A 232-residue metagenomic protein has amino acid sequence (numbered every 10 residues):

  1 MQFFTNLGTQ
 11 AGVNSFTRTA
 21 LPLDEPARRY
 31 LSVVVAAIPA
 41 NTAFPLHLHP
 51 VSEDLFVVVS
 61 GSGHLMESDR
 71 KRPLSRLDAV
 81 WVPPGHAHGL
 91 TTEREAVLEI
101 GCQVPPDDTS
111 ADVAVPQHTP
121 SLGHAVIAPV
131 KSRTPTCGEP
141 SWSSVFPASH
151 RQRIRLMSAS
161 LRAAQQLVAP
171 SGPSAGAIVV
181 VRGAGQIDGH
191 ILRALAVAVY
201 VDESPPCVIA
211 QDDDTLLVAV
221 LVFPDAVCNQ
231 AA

Functional and structural regions predicted by a protein language model:
M1-Y30, P45, S75-R76, T109-R155 (+1 more regions): A short, N-terminal "cap"/entry segment at the start of jelly-roll beta-barrel domains of the cupin/DSBH fold
A11-H88, E95: Ordered, small/hydrophobic-rich secondary-structure cores
N14-L21, V34-H49, P140-S144, Q152-G172 (+2 more regions): Conserved short histidine dyad/triad with adjacent acidic residue
S32, S52, S68, R76 (+4 more regions): Short, solvent-exposed loop/turn positions at domain surfaces that link secondary-structure elements or cap domain
V51-H64, S171-D188: Glycine- and acidic-residue-biased ligand/ion/polar-headgroup-sensing regions
D69-P84, D188-P206: Short acidic-glycine-tyrosine-enriched beta hairpin
W81, E95-V113, D213-Q230: A short hydrophobic beta-strand segment most commonly corresponding to one strand of the jelly-roll/cupin
L90-E93, V208-D212: Asparagine-centered strand-capping/turn motif at beta-strand->loop junctions
